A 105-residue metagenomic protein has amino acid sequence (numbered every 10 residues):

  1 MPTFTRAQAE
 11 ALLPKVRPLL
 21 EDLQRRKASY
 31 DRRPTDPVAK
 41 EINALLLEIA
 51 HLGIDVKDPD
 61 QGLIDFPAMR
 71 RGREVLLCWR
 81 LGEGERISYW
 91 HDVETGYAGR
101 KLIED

Functional and structural regions predicted by a protein language model:
M1-R33: Long, hydrophobic N-terminal alpha-helical segment
E21-Q24, T35-D105: A conserved ligand/cofactor-binding region detector
